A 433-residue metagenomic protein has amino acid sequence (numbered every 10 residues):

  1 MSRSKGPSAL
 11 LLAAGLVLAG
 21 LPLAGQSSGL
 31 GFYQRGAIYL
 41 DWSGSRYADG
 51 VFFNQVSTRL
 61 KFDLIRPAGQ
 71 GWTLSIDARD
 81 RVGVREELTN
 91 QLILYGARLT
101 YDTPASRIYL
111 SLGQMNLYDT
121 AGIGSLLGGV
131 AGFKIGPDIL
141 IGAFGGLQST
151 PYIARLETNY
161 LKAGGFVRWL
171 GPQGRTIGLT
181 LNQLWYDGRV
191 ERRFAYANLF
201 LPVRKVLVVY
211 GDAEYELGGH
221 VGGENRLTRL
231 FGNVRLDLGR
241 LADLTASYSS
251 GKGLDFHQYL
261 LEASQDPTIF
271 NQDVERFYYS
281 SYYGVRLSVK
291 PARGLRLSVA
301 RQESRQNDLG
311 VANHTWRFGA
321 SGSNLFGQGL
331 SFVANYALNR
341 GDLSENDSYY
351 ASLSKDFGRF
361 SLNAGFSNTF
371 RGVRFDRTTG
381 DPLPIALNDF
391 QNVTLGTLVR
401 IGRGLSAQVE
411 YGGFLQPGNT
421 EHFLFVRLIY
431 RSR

Functional and structural regions predicted by a protein language model:
S2-L11: Bacterial N-terminal signal peptides that target proteins for export
L11-G20: Bacterial N-terminal signal peptides
G25-R433: Gram-negative and organellar
